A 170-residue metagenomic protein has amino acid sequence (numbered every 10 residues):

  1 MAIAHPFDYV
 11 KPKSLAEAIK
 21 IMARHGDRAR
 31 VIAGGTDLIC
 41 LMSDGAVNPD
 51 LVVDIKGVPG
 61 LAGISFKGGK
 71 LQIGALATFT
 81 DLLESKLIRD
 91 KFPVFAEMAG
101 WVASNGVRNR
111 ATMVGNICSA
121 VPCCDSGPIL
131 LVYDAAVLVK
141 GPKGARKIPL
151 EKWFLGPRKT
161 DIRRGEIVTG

Functional and structural regions predicted by a protein language model:
M1-G170: C-terminal structural segment of proteins
